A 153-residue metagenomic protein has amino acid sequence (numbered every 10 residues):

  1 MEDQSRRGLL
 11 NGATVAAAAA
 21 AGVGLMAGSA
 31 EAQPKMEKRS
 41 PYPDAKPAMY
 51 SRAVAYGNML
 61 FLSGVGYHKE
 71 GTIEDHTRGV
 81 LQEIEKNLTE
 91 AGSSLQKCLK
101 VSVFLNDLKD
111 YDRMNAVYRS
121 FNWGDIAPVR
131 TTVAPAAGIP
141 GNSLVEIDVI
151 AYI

Functional and structural regions predicted by a protein language model:
E2-G79, T89, N106-I153: N-terminal presequence-like segments and the immediate start of the first folded domain
N87-Q96: Phosphate/pyrophosphate-binding loops at sites that engage ATP/ADP/AMP, CoA/4′-phosphopantetheine, polyphosphate
Q96-C98, R130: Short secondary-structure junction motifs
C98-D107: Acidic helix-start/capping segments at beta-turn-to-alpha-helix junctions
